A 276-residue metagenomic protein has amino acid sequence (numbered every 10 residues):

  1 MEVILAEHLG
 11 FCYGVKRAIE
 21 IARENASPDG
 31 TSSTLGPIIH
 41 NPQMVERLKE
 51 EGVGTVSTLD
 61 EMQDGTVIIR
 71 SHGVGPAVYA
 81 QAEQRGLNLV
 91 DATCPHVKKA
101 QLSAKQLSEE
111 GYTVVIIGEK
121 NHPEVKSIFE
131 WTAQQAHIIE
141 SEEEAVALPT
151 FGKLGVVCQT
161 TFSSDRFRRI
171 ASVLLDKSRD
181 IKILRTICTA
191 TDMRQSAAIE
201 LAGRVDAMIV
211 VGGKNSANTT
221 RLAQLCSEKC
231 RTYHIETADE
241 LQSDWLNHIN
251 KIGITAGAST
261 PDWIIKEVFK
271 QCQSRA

Functional and structural regions predicted by a protein language model:
M1-A276: The feature marks the mature, well-folded catalytic cores of soluble enzymes
